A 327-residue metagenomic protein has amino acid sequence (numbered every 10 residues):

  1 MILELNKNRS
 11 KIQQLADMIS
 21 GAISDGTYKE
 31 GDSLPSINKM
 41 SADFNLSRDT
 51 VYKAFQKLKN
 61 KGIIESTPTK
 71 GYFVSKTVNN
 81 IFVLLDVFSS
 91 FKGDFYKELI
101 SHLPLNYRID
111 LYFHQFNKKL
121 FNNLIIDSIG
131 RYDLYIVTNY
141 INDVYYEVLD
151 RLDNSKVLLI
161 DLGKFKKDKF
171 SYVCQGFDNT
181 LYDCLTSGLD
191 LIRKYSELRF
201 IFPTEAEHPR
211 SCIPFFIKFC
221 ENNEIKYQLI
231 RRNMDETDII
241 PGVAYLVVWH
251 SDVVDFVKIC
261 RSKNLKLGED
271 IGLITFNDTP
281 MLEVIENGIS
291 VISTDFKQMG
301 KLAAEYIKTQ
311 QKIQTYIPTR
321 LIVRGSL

Functional and structural regions predicted by a protein language model:
M1-D43, Q314: Extreme N-terminal segment that seeds HTH/winged-HTH DNA-binding domains in transcriptional regulators
E4-N8, K29-D32, I63-S89: N-terminal helix-turn-helix/winged-helix DNA-binding helices and compositionally similar short basic alpha-helical
D17, S75-D183, A244, S251: Alpha-helical recognition/docking segments in bacterial nutrient-uptake and carbohydrate-utilization systems
K29-S66: N-terminal helix-turn-helix
F91-L105, D183-S187, E207-I225, D255 (+1 more regions): Short, solvent-exposed amphipathic alpha-helices that sit in or adjacent to ligand/effector-binding or catalytic
G163-R199, V253, I292-K312: Hydrophobic alpha-helical segments within soluble ligand-binding/sensing domains
D183-E221, T315-L327: An alpha-beta-alpha
I240-A244, S251-L327: Flexible loop/turn connectors
